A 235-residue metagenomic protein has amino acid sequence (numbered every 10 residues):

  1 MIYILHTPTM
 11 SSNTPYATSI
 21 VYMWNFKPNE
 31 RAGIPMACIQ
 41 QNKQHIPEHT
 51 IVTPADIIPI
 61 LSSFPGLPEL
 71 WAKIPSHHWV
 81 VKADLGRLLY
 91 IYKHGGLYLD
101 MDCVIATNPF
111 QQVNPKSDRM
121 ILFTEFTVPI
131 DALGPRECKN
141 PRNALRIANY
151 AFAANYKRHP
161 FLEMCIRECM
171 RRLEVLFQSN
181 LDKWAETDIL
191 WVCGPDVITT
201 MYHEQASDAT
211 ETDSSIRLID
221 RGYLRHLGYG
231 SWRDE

Functional and structural regions predicted by a protein language model:
M1-A83, L99-E235: Glycosyltransferase-associated regions of secretory-pathway enzymes, highlighting luminal stem/catalytic domains
D84-G96: Small-residue hinge/turn detector
